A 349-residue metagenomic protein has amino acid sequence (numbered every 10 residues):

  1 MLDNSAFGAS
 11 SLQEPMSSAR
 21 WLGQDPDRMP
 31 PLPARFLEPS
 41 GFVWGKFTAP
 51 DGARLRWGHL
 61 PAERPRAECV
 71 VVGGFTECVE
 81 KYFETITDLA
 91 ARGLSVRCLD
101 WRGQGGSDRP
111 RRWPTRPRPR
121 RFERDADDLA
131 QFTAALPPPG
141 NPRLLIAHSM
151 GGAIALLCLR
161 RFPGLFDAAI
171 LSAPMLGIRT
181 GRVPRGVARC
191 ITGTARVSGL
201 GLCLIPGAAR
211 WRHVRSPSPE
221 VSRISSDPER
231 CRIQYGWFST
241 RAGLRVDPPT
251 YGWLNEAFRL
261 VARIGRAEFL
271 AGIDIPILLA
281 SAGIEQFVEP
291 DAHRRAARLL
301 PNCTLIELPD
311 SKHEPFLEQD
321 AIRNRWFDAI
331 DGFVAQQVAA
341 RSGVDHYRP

Functional and structural regions predicted by a protein language model:
M1-T48, L55-L60: An N-terminal hydrophobic leader/cap segment in hydrolases
V79, I86-R112: Conserved alpha/beta-hydrolase
P117-P137: Alpha/beta-hydrolase active-site loop
A155-A242: Alpha/beta-hydrolase-fold enzymes
R266, I275, E289-R298: Short alpha-helix in the alpha/beta-hydrolase fold that links the catalytic acid
I273, L279-S281: Short beta-strand/loop motif that positions the catalytic acidic residue of the alpha/beta-hydrolase fold
I284-V288: Acidic catalytic loop of the alpha/beta-hydrolase fold
T304, P309-P349: Catalytic active-site module of serine/aspartate enzymes centered on a nucleophile-bearing elbow/loop
